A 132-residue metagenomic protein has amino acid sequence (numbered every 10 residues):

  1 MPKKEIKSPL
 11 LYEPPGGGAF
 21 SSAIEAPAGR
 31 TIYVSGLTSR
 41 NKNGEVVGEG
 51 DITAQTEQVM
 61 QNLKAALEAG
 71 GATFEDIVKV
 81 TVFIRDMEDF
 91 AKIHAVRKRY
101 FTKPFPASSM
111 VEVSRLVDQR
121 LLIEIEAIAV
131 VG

Functional and structural regions predicted by a protein language model:
M1-Q61, A65-V78, R85-G132: N-terminal presequence-like segments and the immediate start of the first folded domain
